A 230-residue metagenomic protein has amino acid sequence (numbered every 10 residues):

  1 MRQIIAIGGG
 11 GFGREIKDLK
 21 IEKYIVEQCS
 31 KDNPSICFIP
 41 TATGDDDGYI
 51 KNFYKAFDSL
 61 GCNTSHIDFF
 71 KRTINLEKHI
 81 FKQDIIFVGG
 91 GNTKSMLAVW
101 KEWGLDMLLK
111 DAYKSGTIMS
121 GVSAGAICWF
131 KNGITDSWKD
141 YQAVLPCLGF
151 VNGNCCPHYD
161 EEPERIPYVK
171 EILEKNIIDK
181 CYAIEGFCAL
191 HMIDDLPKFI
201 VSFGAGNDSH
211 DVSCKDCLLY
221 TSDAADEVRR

Functional and structural regions predicted by a protein language model:
M1-D32, T41-N52, D58, I85 (+2 more regions): C-terminal and late-domain segments of enzyme folds
R14-E15, M96-L97, F130: Glycine/Thr-rich phosphate-binding loops of Rossmann-like dinucleotide-binding domains
C37-P40, D68: A short beta-strand-loop structural module common to alpha/beta enzyme folds
G44-G91, S95: Portal/gating segments that form or line small-molecule/metal binding sites
F87-G90, L109-N132: Catalytic nucleophile loop
T93-W103: Glycine/threonine-rich flexible loop motifs
Y220-R230: Single conserved hydrophobic/aromatic residue that forms the stacking wall/gate of nucleotide- or nucleobase-binding
